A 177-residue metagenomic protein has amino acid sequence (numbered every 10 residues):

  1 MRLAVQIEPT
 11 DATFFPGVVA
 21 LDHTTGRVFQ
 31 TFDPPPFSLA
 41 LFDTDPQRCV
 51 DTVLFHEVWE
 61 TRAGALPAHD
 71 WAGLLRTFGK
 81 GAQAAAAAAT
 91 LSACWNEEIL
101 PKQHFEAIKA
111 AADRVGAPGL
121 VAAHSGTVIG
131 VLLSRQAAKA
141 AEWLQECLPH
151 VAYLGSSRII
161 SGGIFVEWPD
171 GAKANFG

Functional and structural regions predicted by a protein language model:
R2-P118, L132-G177: ATP-dependent small-molecule kinase catalytic core of the GHMP/sugar-kinase superfamily and closely related
G119-A123: Short beta-strand
S125-L133: Short cationic amphipathic helices and targeting signals
